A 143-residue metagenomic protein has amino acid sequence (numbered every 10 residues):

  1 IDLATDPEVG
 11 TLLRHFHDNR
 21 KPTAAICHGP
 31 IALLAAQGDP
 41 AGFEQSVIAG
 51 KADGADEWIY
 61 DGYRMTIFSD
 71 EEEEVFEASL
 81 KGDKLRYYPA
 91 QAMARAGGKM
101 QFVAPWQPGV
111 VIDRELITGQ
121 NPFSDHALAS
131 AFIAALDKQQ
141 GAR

Functional and structural regions predicted by a protein language model:
I1-A24, H28-R143: Active-site-adjacent pocket-lining segments in enzyme domains
